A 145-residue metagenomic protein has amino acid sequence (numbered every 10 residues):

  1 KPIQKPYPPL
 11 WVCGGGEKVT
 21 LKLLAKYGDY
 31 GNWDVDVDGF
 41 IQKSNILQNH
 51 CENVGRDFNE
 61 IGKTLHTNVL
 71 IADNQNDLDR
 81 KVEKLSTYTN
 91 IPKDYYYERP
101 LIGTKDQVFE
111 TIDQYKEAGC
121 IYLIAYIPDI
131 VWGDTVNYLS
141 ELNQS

Functional and structural regions predicted by a protein language model:
K1-S145: Active-site-adjacent structural elements that line small-molecule/cofactor binding pockets in enzymes
